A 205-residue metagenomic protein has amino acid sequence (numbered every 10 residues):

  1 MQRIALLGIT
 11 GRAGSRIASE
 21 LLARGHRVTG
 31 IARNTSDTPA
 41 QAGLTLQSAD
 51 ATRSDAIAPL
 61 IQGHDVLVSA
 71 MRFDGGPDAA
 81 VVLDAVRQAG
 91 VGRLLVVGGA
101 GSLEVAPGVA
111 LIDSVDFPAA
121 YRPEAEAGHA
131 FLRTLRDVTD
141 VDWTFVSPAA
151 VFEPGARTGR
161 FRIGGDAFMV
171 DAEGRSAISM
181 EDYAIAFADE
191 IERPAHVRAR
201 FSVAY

Functional and structural regions predicted by a protein language model:
R3, R27-T29, G92-R93, D142: Residues at the starts of beta-strands that form the adenosine-phosphate
I4-A23: N-terminal Rossmann NAD(P)H-binding glycine-rich loop of SDR-like oxidoreductase domains
I4-L6, L67, L94: Conserved hydrophobic beta-strands of the Rossmann-like cofactor-binding core in SDR/related NAD(P)H-dependent
G8, A32, G98, A204: Short beta-strand/turn micro-motifs composed of small residues that flank or help shape donor/cofactor-binding pockets
G30, T35-V91, A195: NAD(P)H-binding glycine-rich loop region in Rossmannoid oxidoreductase-like domains and their noncatalytic homologs
T52, E126, I178: Residue-level signal for the nucleotide or nucleotide-sugar donor/cofactor binding architecture
G75-F161: Glycine-/Pro-rich loop/turn segments that contact NAD(P) or position catalytic residues in Rossmann-like domains
H129, D137-Y205: C-terminal substrate-binding/catalytic lobe of Rossmann-fold NAD(P)-dependent oxidoreductases
